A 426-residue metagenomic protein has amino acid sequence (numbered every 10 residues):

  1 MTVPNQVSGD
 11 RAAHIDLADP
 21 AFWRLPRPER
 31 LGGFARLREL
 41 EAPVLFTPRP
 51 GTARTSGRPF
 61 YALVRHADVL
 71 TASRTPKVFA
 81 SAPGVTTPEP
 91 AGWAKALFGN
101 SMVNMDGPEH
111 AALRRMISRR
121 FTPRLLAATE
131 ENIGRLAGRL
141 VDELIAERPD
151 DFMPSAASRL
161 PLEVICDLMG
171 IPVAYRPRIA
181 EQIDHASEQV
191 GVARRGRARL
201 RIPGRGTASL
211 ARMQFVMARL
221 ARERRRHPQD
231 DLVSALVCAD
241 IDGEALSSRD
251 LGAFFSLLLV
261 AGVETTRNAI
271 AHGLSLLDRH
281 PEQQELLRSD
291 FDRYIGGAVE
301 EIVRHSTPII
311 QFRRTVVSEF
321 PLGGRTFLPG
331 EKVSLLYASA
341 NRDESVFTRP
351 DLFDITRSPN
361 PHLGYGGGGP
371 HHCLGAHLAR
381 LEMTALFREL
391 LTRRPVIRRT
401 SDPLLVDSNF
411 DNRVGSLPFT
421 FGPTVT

Functional and structural regions predicted by a protein language model:
M1-T426: Cytochrome P450
